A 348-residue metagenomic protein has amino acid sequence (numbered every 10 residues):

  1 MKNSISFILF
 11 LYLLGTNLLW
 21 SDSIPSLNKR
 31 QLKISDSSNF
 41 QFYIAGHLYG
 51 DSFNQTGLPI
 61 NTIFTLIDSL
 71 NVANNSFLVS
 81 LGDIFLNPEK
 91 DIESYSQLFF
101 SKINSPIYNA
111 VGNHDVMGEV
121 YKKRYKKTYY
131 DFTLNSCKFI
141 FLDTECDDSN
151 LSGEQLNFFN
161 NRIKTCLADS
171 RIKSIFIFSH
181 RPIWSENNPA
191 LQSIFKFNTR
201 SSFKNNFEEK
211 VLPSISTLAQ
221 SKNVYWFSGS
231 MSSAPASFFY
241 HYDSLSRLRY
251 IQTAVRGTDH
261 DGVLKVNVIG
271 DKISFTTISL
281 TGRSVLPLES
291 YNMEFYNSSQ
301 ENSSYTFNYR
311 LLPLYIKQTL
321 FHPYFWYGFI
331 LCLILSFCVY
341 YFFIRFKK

Functional and structural regions predicted by a protein language model:
N17-E93: N-terminal active-site segment of His-dependent metallophosphoesterases
K29-Y43, D131-F141, C166-S174, Y242-R249 (+1 more regions): Beta-strand-turn-beta hairpins that frame and shape the catalytic cleft of phosphate-ester-processing enzymes
L32-S35, I63-F77, S101, D148-Y242: His/acidic metal-ligating clusters that form di-metal
Q41-F64, F85-N87, M117-K123, D148-L151 (+3 more regions): Acidic/histidine-rich helix-loop elements that form or flank divalent-metal/phosphate-binding sites at the catalytic
I44-G46, F77-D83, N87, P106-N113 (+5 more regions): Active-site neighborhood of phospho(di)ester-bond hydrolases with catalytic His/Asp-centered motifs
Q55-L58, L81-F100, V116-K127, P189 (+1 more regions): Metal-dependent catalytic neighborhoods of phosphoester/phosphodiester hydrolases
S233-P323: Binuclear metal-dependent phosphoesterase catalytic core
F321-I344: Selective detector of the "anchor" transmembrane alpha-helix that sits immediately C-terminal
